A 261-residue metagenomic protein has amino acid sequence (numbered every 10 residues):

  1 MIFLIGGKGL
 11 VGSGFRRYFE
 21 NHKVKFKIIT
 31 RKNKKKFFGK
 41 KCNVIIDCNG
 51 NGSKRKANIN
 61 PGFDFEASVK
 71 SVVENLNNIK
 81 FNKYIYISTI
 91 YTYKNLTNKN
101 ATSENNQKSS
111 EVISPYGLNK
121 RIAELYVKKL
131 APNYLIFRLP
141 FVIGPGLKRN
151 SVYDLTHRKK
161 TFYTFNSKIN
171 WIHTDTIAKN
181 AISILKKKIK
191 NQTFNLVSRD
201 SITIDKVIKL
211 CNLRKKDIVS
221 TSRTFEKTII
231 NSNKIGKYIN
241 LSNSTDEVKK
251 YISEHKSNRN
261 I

Functional and structural regions predicted by a protein language model:
M1-H22: N-terminal Rossmann NAD(P)H-binding glycine-rich loop of SDR-like oxidoreductase domains
I5, I45-N49, Y84-I90, K94 (+1 more regions): SDR active-site strand-loop-helix element
N33-N78, T92-N95: NAD(P)H-binding glycine-rich loop region in Rossmannoid oxidoreductase-like domains and their noncatalytic homologs
V73-I113: Conserved Rossmann-fold NAD(P)-dependent oxidoreductase catalytic core, especially the SDR/UDP-sugar
N119: Active-site helix of classical SDR
L125-N170, T174: NAD(P)-dependent short-chain dehydrogenase/reductase
N180-S232, N260: Mid/C-terminal beta-alpha module of Rossmann-like enzyme folds, strongest in SDR-family dehydrogenases/epimerases
S242-I261: Amphipathic terminal alpha-helices
